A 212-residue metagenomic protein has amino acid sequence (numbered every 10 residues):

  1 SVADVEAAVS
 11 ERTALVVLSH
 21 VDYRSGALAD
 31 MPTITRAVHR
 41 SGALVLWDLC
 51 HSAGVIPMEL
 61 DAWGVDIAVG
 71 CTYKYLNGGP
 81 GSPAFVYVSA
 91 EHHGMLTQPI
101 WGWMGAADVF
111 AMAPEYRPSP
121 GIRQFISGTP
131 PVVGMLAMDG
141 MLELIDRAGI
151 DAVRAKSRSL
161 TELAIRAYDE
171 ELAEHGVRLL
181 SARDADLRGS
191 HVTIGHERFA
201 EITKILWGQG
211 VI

Functional and structural regions predicted by a protein language model:
S1-I212: Pyridoxal 5′-phosphate
